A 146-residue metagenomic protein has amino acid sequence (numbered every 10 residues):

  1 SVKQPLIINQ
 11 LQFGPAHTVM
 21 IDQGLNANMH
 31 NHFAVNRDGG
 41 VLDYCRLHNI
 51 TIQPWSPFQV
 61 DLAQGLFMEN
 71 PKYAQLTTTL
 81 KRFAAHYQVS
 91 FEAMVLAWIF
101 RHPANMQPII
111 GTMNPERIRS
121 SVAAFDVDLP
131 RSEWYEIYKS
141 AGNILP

Functional and structural regions predicted by a protein language model:
S1-P146: Beta/alpha (TIM)-barrel catalytic core signal, keyed to glycine-rich beta->alpha loops juxtaposed to Asp/Glu that bind
